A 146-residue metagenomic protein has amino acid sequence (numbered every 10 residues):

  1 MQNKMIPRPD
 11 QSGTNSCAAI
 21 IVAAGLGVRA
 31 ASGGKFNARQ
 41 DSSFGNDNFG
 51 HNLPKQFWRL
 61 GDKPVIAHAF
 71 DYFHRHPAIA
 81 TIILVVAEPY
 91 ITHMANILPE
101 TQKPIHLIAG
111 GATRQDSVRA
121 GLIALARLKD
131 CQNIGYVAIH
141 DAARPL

Functional and structural regions predicted by a protein language model:
N15-P89, I105: N-terminal glycine-rich phosphate-binding loop and ensuing alpha1 helix
G25-V28, E88-Y90, A112-T113, A142-P145: Short glycine-rich anion-binding loops that position phosphate/pyrophosphate groups of nucleotides and phosphorylated
F73-H74, L98, L125: Hydrophobic C-terminal alpha-helix "anchor/cap" residues
P77-A78, P99-P104, D130-C131: Short helix-capping segments at alpha-helix termini
I91-I97: Acidic helix N-cap motif at the loop->helix transition within catalytic regions of sugar-transfer enzymes
E100-R114: Conserved donor nucleotide-binding strand/loop of the catalytic core
A112-L146: Conserved beta-loop-beta/alpha segment of the NTase-like Rossmann-fold superfamily that binds/positions NTPs
